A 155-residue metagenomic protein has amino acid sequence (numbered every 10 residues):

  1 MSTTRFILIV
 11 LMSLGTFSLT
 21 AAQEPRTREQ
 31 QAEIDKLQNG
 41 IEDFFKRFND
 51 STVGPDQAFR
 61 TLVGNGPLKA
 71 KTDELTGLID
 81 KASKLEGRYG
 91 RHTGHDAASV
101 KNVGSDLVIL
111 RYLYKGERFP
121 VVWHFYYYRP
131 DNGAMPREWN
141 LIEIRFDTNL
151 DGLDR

Functional and structural regions predicted by a protein language model:
M1-F6: Positively charged n-region of N-terminal signal peptides that target proteins for export
I7-T16: Bacterial N-terminal signal peptides
A21-D50: Short, low-complexity N-terminal intrinsically disordered segments enriched in polar/charged residues
R26-Q31, D50-G54, P130-W139: Intrinsically disordered, low-complexity coil segments
Q31, D35-N39, T52-V53, K69-D73 (+1 more regions): Soluble non-cytosolic domains of exported or imported proteins
I41-Q57, N65, K115-E117: Generic signature of mature, soluble extracytoplasmic domains
D56-S105: Short solvent-exposed beta->alpha transition segments
S99-R155: Exposed beta-sheet edge and beta->alpha loop/turn motif
